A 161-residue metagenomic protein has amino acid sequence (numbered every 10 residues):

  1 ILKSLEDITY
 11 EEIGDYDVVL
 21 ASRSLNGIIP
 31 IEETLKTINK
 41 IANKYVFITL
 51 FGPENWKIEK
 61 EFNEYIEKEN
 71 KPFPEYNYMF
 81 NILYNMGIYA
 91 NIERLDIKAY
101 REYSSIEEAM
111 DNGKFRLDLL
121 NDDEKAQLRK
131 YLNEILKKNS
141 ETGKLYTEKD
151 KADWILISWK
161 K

Functional and structural regions predicted by a protein language model:
I1-K3: Hydrophobic/aromatic anchor residues within beta-strands of the central parallel beta-sheet of Rossmann-like
L5-Y10, G14-E33, G52: A short SAM/SAH-binding and catalytic strip from SAM-dependent methyltransferases
E33, I48, I66-N70: Alpha-helical subdomain
T37-I38: Class I S-adenosylmethionine-dependent transferase superfamily signal
I41-A42, M86: Short, structured coil segments at secondary-structure junctions
A42-E59: Conserved beta-strand signature within the Rossmann-like core of class I S-adenosyl-L-methionine
K60-Y84: Conserved Class I S-adenosyl-L-methionine
M86-K161: Conserved Class I S-adenosyl-L-methionine
